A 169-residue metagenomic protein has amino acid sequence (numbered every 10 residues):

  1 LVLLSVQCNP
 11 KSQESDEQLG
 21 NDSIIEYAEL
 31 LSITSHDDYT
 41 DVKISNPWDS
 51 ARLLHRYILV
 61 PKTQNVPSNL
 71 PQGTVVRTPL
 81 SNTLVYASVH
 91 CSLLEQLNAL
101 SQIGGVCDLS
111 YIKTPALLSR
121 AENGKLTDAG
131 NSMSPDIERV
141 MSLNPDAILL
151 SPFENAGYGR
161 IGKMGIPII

Functional and structural regions predicted by a protein language model:
L4-Q7: C-terminal motif of bacterial Sec signal peptides marking the signal peptidase cleavage site
N9-G20: Bacterial Sec signal peptide processing site at the extreme N-terminus
G20-S23, E29-R52, R56: N-terminal, post-cleavage mature segments of outer-membrane and organellar outer-membrane proteins involved
D38-T40, P79-N82, M164: Envelope-exposed proteins and targeting segments
W48-R139, L150-F153: A short, structured surface patch at a secondary-structure boundary
E138-M141, G159: Alpha-helical segments flanking ligand/cofactor-binding loops in enzyme cores
N144-I148: Alpha-to-beta junction loops
E154-I169: Charged, glycine-enriched surface loops/patches that mediate electrostatic binding to polyanionic ligands
